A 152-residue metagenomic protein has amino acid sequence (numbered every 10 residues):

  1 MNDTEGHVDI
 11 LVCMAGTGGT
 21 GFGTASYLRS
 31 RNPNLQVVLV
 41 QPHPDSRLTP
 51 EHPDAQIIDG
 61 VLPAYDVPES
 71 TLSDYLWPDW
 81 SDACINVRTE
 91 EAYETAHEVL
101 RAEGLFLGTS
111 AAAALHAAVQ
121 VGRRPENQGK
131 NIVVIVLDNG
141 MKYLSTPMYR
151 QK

Functional and structural regions predicted by a protein language model:
M1-E5, A25, H97, A118-R123: Generic structural signal for well-ordered alpha-helical scaffold segments
M1-Q36: Glycine-rich ThDP/TPP pyrophosphate-binding loop and its adjacent helix/strand module within ThDP-dependent enzymes
C13-A15, L39-Q41, V133-D138: Short beta-strand segments
M14-A25, S110-A118, Y143: Short glycine/serine/threonine-rich phosphate/pyrophosphate-binding segments that cradle anionic phosphate groups
M14-T17, G21, I58, A102 (+3 more regions): Short glycine/serine/threonine-biased micro-segments
S30-T109, P147-K152: Active-site/ligand-binding loops adjacent to catalytic centers
D59, S70, D74, H116-K152: Phosphate-binding loop/pocket of nucleotide- and phosphate-handling active sites
